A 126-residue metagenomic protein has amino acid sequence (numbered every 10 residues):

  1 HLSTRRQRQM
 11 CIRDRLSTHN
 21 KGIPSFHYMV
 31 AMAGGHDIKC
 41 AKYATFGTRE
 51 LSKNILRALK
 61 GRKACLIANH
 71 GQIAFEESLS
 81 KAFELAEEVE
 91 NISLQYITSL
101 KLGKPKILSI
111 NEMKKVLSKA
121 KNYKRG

Functional and structural regions predicted by a protein language model:
H1-I12: Single conserved hydrophobic/aromatic residue that forms the stacking wall/gate of nucleotide- or nucleobase-binding
T4, G34, A58-K60: Short, structurally constrained coil/turn elements that cap an alpha-helix or connect an alpha-helix to the following
R8, H36-D37, K63: A generic secondary-structure signal marking the coil-to-beta-strand transition
Q9, H19, N69-H70: Beta-hairpin (beta-strand-turn-beta-strand) motif
R13-F46: Class I SAM-dependent methyltransferase SAM-binding "motif I" and its flanking Rossmann-like core
H19, A41-T48, C65, F75-L79: Short capping loops/turns at secondary-structure boundaries
Y43-L59: Active-site glycine-rich loop that binds ribose-phosphate moieties when present
N54, G61-G126: A conserved C-terminal secondary-structure "cap"
